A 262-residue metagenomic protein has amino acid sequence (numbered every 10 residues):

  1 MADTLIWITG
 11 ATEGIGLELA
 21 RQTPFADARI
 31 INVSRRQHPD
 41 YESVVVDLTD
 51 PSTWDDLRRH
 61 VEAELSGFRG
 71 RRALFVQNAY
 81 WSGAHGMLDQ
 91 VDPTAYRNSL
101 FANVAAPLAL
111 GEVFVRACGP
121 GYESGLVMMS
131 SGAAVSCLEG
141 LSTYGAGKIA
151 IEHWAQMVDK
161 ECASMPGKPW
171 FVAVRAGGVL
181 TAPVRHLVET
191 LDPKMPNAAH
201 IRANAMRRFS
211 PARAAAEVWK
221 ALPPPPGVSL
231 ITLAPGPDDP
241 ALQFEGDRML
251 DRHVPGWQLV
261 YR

Functional and structural regions predicted by a protein language model:
T9, G70-W81, N103, M128: Rossmann-fold scaffold of SDR-type NAD(P)-dependent oxidoreductases
T12, L17-A20: N-terminal Rossmann NAD(P)H-binding glycine-rich loop of SDR-like oxidoreductase domains
P39-S52: Rossmann-fold cofactor-recognition segment
D55, R71, Y80-R97, R116 (+1 more regions): Conserved mid-core segment of classical short-chain dehydrogenase/reductases
D89-L108, I151: Catalytic Tyr-X3-Lys loop
L100-P107, E139, G147, R207: Short alpha-helix in the Rossmann-fold core of NAD(P)-dependent oxidoreductases
G125-A150, A155-S164, R175-V179: Catalytic loop of short-chain dehydrogenase/reductase
A173, E189-Q258: C-terminal helical subdomain
